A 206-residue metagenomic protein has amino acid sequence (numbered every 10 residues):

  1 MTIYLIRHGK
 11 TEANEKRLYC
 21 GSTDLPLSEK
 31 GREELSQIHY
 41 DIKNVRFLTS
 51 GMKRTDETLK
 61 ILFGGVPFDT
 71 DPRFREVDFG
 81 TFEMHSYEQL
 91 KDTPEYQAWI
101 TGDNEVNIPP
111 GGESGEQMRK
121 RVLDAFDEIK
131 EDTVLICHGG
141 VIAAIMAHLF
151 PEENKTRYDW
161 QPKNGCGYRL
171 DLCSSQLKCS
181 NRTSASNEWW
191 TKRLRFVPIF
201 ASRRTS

Functional and structural regions predicted by a protein language model:
T2-D69: Active-site-proximal alpha-helix that buttresses catalytic centers in soluble enzyme cores
I3-Y4, V45, E128-G140: Generic beta-sheet signal
T11, V141-I142: Short active-site segment of divalent metal-dependent hydrolases/proteases that encodes the spacing between
P26, V66-R73, E153-P162: Short hydrophobic/aromatic-enriched beta-strand-loop microsegments
I42-R73, A98, F150, D171-S206: Conserved histidine-centered catalytic loops in small-molecule metabolism enzymes
T49-S50, K120, I136-C137: Short beta-strand scaffold positions
L62-R121: Phosphate-handling substructures
E152-K178: Domain-level recognition of soluble alpha/beta enzyme cores, biased toward histidine phosphatases/phosphomutases
